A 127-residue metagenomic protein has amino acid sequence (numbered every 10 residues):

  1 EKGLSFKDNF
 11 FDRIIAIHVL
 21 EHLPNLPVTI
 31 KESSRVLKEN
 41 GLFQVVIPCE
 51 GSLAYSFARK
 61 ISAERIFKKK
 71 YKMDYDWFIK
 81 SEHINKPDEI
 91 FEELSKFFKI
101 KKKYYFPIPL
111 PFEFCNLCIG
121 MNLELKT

Functional and structural regions predicted by a protein language model:
E1, V19, S33: Short acidic donor-binding/metal-coordinating loop in glycosyltransferase active sites
E1-K2, P107: Short, well-ordered turn and helix-capping elements at secondary-structure junctions
K2, I17, Y75-F78: Conserved short-loop catalytic and cofactor-binding motifs
K2-I14: A short acidic, Gly/Pro-enriched loop at the edge of an enzyme's catalytic core that lines a small-molecule cofactor
S5-D8, L23-P27: Activation segment
D12-P24: A short SAM/SAH-binding and catalytic strip from SAM-dependent methyltransferases
P24-K38, L42-K126: S-adenosyl-L-methionine-dependent methyltransferase catalytic module, highlighting the catalytic core
